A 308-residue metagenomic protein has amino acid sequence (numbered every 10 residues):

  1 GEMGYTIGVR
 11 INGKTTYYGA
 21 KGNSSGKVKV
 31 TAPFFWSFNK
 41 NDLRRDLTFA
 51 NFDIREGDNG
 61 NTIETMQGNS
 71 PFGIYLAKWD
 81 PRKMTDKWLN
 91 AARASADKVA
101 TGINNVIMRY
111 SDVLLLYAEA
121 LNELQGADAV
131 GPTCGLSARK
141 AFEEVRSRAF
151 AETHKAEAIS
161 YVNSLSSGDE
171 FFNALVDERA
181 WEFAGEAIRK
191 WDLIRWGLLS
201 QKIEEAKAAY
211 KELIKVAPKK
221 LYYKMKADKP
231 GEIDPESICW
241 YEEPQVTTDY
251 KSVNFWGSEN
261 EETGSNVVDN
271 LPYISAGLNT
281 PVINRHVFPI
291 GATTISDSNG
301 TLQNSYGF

Functional and structural regions predicted by a protein language model:
G1-F38, I203, A209-I214: Polar, glycine-rich mid-to-C-terminal structural blocks that act as macromolecule-binding/assembly scaffolds
L43-L47, D53-F308: Acidic/polar-rich alpha-helix caps and helix-coil junctions
